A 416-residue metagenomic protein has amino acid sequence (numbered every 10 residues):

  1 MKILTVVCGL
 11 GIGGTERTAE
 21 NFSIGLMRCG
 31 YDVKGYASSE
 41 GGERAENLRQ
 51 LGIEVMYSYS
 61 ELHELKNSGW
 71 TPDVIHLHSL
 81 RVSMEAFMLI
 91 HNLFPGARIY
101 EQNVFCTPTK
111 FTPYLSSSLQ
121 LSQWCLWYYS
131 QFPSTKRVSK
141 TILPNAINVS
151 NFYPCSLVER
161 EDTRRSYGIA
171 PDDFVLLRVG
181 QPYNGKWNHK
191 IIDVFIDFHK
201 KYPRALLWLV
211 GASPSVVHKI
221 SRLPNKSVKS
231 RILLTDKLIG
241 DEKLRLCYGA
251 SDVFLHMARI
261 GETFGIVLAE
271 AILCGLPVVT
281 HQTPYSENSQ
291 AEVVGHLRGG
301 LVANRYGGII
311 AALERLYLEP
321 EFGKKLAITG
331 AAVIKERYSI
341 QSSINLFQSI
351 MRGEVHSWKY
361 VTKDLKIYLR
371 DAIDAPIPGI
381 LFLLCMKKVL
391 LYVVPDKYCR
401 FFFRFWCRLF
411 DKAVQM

Functional and structural regions predicted by a protein language model:
L4, A170-K186, I192: Conserved donor-binding/catalytic core segment of Leloir-type glycosyltransferases
A37, P277-S286: Short hydrophobic beta-strand element within catalytic cores of glycosyltransferases and related nucleotide-activated
G69, L246-S251: Short alpha-helical donor nucleotide-sugar binding micro-motif in glycosyltransferases
S116-V158: Donor nucleotide-sugar binding/catalytic pocket of nucleotide-sugar-dependent glycosyltransferases
Y153-I169: A short helix/loop element that forms part of the nucleotide-sugar donor recognition site in Leloir-type
H218-L238: Nucleotide-activated donor-binding/catalytic signature segment of Leloir-type glycosyltransferases, i.e., the conserved
H296-G307, R315-P320: Conserved acidic donor-binding segment of nucleotide-sugar-dependent glycosyltransferases
R315, F322-R337, S343, S349: A short, well-ordered alpha-helix in the C-terminal region of glycosyltransferases
